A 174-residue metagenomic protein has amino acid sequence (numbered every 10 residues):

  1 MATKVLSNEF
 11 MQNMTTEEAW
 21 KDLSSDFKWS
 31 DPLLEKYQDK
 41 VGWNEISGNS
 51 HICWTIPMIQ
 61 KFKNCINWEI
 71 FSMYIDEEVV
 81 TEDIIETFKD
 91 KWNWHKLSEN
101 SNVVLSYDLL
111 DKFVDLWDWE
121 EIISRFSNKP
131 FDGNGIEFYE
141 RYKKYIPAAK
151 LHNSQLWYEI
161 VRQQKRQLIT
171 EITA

Functional and structural regions predicted by a protein language model:
M1-A174: Alpha-helical scaffold segments
